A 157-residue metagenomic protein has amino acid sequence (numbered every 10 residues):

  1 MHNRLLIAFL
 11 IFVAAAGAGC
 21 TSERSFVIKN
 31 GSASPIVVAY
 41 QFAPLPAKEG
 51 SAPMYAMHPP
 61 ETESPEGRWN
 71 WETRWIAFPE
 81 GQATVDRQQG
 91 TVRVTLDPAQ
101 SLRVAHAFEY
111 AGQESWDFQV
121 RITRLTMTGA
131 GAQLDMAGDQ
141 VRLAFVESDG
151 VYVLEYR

Functional and structural regions predicted by a protein language model:
M1-G19: Sec-dependent bacterial lipoprotein signal peptides
C20-G31, P35-R157: Intrinsically disordered, low-complexity segments enriched in small/polar residues
